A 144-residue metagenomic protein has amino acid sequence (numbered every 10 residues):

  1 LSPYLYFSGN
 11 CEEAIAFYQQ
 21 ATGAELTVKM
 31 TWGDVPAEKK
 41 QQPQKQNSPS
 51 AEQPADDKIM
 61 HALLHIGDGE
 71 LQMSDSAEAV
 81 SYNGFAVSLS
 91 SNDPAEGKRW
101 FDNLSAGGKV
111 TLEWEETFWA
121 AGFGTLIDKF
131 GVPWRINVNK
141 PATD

Functional and structural regions predicted by a protein language model:
S2, E13-A14, E96, L126: A general marker of short, structured functional hotspots
S2-Y4, A86-S88: Short aromatic/hydrophobic contact patches that present stacked aromatics for nucleic-acid/ligand binding
L5-D68: Core segments of cupin and vicinal oxygen chelate
T27-M30, S50-Q53, K58, H65 (+2 more regions): Vicinal oxygen chelate
